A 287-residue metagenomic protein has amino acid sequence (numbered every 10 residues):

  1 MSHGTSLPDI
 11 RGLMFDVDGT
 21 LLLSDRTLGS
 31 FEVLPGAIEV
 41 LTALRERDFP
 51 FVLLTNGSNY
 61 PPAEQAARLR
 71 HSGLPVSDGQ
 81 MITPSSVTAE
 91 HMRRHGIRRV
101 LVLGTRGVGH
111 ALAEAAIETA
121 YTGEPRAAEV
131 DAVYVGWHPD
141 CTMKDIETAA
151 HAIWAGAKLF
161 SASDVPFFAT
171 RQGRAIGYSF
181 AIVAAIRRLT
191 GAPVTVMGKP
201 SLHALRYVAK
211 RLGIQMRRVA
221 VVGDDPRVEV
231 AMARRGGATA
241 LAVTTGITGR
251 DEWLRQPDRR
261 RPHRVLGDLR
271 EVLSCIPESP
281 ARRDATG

Functional and structural regions predicted by a protein language model:
S2-F49, Y60-I82, A89-G287: Asp-based, Mg2+/Mn2+-dependent phosphohydrolase catalytic module
V52: Conserved glycine-rich Rossmann-like NAD(P)H-binding loop of the short-chain dehydrogenase/reductase
